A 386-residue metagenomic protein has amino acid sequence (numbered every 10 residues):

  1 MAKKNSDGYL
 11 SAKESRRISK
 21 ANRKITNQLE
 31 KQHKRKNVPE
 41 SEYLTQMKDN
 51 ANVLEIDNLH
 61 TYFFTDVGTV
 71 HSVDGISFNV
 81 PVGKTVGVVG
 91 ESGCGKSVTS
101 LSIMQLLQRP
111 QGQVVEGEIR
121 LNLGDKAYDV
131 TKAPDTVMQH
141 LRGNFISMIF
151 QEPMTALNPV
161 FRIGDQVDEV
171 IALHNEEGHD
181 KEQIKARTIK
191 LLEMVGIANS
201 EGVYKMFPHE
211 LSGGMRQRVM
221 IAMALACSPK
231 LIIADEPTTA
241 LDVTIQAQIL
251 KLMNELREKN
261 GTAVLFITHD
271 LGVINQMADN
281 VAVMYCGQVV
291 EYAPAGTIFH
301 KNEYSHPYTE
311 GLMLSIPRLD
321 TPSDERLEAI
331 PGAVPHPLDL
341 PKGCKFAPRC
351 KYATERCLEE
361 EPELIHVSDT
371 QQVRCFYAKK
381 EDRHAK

Functional and structural regions predicted by a protein language model:
M1-Y62, I365-K386: ABC-family P-loop ATPase nucleotide-binding domain
Q46, N50, A127, A295-K386: Charged, flexible cofactor/metal-binding loops and thiol motifs
R120-N122, E182-G202, E310-L314: Conserved ABC ATPase "signature" region
K126-S147, L173, I298-N302, P335-P341: ABC ATPase NBD coupling module
A226-K230: A short, proline-enriched helix->beta-strand linker immediately N-terminal to the Walker B motif in ABC-type P-loop
I233-P237, L241-E325: P-loop NTP-binding/switch modules centered on Walker-like glycine-rich loops
